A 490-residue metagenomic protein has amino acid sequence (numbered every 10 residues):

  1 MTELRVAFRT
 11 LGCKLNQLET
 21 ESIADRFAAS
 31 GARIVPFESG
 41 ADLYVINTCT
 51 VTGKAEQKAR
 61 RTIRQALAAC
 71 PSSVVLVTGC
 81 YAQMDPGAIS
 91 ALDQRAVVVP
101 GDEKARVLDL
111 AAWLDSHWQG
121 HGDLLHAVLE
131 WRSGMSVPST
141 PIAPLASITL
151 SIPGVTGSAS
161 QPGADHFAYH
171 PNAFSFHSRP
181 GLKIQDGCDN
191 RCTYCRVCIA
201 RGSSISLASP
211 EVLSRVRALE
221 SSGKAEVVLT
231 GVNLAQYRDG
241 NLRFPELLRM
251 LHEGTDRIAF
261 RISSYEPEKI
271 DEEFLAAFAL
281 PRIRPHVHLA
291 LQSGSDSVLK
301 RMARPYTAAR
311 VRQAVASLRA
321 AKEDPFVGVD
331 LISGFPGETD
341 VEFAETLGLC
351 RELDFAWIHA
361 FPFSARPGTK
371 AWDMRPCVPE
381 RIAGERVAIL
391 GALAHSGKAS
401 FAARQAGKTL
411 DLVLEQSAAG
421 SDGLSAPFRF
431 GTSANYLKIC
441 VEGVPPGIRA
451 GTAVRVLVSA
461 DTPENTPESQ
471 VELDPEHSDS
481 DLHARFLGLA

Functional and structural regions predicted by a protein language model:
M1-T230, A235-Q236, V287, A309-A320 (+3 more regions): Proteins enriched for Cys/Gly/acidic motifs involved in redox and nucleic-acid/cofactor modification
V45, C80, L229, I262 (+5 more regions): Residue-level signal for inorganic ion chemistry
A55-Q57, S203-A208, R238-L242, R301-R304 (+3 more regions): Short, solvent-exposed loop/turn segments at secondary-structure boundaries
V75-L76, M84-D85, E220-F343: Conserved SAM/AdoMet-binding glycine-rich loop
D93-Q94, D115-H117, E246-L247, F278-A279 (+1 more regions): Short, hinge-like loop/turn segments at secondary-structure boundaries
A173, F278-A279, L291, A402-R404 (+1 more regions): Replace "in large, NTP-powered and nucleic-acid-processing enzymes" with "in large, NTP-powered factors and other
E338, L353-F355: Contiguous mid-protein beta-loop-alpha structural module that forms a pocket-lining wall or clamp of enzyme active
D373-A490: Terminal RNA-binding accessory module
